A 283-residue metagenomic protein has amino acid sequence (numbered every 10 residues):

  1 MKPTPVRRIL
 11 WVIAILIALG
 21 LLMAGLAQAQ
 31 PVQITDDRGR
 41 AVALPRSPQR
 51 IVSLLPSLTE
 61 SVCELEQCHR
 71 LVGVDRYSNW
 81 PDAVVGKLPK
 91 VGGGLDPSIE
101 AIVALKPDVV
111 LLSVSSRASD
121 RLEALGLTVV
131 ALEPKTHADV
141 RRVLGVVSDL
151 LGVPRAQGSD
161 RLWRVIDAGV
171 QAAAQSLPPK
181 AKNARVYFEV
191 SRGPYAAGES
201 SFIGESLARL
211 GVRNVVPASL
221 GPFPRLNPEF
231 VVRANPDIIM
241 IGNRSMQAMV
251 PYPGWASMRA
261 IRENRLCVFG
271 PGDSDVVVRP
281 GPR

Functional and structural regions predicted by a protein language model:
K2, I15-I17, A24-T59, R155-Y187: Bacterial Sec-exported substrate-binding components of ABC uptake systems
R8-L19: Sec-dependent N-terminal signal peptides
D37-G39, P89-E100, S219-P228: Short helix-initiation/N-cap motifs at beta->coil->alpha
A41, V109, R117-Y195, R213-A218 (+1 more regions): Extracytoplasmic substrate-binding proteins
Q49-L105, V109-S115, V215: A short, structured surface patch at a secondary-structure boundary
S78, A197-F223: Alpha-helical, coiled-coil/dimerization segments enriched in small aliphatic residues
I99-P107, L125, L226-N235: Short helices/loops that flank or line small-molecule/ion binding pockets
S116-A124, I238-M258: A ligand-binding cleft/hinge motif common to bilobed small-molecule-binding domains
